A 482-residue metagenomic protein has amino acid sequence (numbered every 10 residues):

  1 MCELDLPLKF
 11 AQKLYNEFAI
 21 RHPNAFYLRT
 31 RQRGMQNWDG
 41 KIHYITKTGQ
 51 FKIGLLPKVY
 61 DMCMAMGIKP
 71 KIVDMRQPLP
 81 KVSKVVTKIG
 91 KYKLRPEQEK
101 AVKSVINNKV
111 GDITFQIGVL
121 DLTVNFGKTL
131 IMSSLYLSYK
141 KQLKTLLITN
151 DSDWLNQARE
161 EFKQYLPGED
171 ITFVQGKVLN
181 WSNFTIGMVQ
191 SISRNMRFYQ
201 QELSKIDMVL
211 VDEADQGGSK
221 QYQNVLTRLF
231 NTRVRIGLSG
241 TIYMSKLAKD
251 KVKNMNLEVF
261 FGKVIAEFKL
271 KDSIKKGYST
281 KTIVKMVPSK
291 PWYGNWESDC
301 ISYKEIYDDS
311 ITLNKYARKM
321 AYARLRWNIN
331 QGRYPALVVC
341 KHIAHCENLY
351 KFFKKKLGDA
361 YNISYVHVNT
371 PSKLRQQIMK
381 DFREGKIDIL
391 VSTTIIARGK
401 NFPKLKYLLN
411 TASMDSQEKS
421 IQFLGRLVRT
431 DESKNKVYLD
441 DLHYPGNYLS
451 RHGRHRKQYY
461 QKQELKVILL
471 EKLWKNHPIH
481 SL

Functional and structural regions predicted by a protein language model:
V59, D215-I283, Y460: Post-DEXD/H (motif II) to motif III coupling segment of the RecA-like Helicase ATP-binding lobe
V110-L137: Walker A/P-loop
L120-T123, K144-L155, D309-F353, Y460: Conserved strand-helix element at the start of the C-terminal RecA-like helicase core
N156, I171-V174, V178-N180, L337 (+2 more regions): Conserved helicase ATPase core of P-loop NTP-dependent helicases/translocases
G176-M208, S219-N224: Conserved helix/coil segment N-terminal to the catalytic DExD/H
G262, A266-T280, Y293-G294, E418-I421 (+1 more regions): A conserved SF2-helicase RecA2
A266-A336: Conserved interdomain linker/interface between the two RecA-like ATPase lobes of SF2 helicase motors
H367-Q463: Conserved RecA-like P-loop NTPase helicase motor core
